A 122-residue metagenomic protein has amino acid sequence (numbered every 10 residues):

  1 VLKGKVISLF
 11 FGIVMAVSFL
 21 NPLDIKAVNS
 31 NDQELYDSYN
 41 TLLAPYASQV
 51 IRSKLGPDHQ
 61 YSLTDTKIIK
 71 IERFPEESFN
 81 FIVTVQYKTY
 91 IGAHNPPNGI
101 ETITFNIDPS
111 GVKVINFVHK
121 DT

Functional and structural regions predicted by a protein language model:
G4-H59: N-terminal trafficking/processing presequences and adjacent post-cleavage segments of proteins routed to secretion
S53-I71: Short glycine-rich, low-complexity/disordered patches
Y61, E76, P96-N98: Short, surface-exposed loop/turn motifs at beta-strand boundaries within globular domains
D65-R73, E101-I107: Hydrophobic/aromatic beta-strand elements that line small-molecule binding cavities or substrate pockets in beta-rich
E77-T89: A short hydrophobic beta-strand element
K88-G99: Short, cysteine-centered beta-strand-loop-beta hairpins and adjacent loop/turn segments enriched in charged/polar
I103-T122: Short beta-strand edge/turn micro-motifs at domain boundaries
